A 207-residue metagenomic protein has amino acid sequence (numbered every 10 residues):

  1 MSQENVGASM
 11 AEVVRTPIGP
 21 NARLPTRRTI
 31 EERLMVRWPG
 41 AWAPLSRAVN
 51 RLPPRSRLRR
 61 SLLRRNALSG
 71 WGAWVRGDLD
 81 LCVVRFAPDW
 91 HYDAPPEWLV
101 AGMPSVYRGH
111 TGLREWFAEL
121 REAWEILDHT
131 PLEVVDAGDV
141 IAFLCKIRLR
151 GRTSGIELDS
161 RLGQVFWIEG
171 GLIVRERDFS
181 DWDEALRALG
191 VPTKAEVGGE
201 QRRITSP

Functional and structural regions predicted by a protein language model:
M1-P207: C-terminal and inter-domain tail/linker signature
